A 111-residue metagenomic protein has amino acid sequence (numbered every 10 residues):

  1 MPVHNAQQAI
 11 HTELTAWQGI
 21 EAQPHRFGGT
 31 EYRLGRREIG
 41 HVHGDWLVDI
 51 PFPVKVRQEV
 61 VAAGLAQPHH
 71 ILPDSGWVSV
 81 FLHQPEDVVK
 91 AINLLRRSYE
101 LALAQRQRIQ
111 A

Functional and structural regions predicted by a protein language model:
M1-A111: Charge-dense, helix-prone N-terminal extensions
